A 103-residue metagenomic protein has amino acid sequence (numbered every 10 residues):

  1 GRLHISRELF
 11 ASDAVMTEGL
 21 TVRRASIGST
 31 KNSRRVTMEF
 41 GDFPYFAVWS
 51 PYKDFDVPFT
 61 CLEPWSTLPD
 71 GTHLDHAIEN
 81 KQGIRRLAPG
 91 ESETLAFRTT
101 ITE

Functional and structural regions predicted by a protein language model:
G1-G41: Active-site/ligand-binding surface loops and adjacent short beta/alpha elements that line catalytic pockets across
R24-S26, C61, T94-R98: Beta-strand secondary-structure signal
S29-P69: Glycine-rich active-site loops that engage anionic ligands at enzyme catalytic sites
W49-Y52, G83-P89: Short proline/glycine-enriched turn/loop segments at secondary-structure junctions
P69-G71, A88: Ligand-recognition surfaces built from glycine- and aromatic
T72-E79: Short, structured beta-strand/loop micro-motifs enriched in basic residues and often containing a Trp
R85-T102: Short Pro-Gly-centered flexible turn/kink motifs
